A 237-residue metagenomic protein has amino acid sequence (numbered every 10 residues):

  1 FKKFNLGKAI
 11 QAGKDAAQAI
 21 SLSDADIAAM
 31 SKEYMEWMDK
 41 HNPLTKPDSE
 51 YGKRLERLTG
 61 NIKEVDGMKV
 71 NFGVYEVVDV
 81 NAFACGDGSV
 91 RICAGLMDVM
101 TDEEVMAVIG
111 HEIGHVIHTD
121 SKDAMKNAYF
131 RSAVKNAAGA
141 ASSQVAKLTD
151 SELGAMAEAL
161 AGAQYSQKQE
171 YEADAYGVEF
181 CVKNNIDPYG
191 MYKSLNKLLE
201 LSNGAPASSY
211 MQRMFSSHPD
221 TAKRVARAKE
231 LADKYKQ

Functional and structural regions predicted by a protein language model:
F1-Q237: A Zn2+-metalloprotease active-site environment signal
